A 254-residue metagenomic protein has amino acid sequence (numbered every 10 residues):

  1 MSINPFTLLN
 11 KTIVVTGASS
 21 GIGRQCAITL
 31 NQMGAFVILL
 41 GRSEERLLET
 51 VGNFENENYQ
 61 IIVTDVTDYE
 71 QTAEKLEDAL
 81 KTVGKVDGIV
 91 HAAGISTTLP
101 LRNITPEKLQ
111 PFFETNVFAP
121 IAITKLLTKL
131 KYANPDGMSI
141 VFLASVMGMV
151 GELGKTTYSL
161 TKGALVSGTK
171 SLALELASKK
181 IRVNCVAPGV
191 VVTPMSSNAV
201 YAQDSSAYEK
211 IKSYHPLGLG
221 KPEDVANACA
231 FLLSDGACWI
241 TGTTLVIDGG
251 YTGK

Functional and structural regions predicted by a protein language model:
S2-N4, V150, A230, T241-K254: Short C-terminal tail/terminal secondary-structure segment of NAD(P)H-dependent dehydrogenase/reductase domains
T12, S19-S20: Conserved glycine-rich cofactor-binding loop
P100-L101, K108-F113, I211: Substrate-binding pocket helix/loop in short-chain dehydrogenase/reductase
T124, T161, T169: Active-site helix of classical SDR
K129, L174-S178, C238: Alpha-helical segment proximal to the catalytic Tyr-Lys
S145: Residue(s) in the substrate-gating loop at a strand-loop-helix junction that position the organic substrate next
Y214-V225: A conserved structural motif in NAD(P)-dependent oxidoreductases
